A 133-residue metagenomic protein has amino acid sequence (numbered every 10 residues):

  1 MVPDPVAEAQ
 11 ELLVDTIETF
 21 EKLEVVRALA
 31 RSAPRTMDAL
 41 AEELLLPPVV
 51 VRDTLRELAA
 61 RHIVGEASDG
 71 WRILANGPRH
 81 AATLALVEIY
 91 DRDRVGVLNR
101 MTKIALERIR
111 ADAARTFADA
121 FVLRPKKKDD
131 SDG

Functional and structural regions predicted by a protein language model:
M1-E24: Short alpha-helical segments that sit at the start of domains
L12-T19, E66-I89: Short, cationic-aromatic polyanion-contact patches
E18-F20, S32-T36: Short capping segments at the starts of secondary-structure elements
V25, P34-E43: Short acidic, hydrophobic short linear motifs in intrinsically disordered regions
R27-S32, R100: Short amphipathic alpha-helical elements of helix-turn-helix/winged-helix folds
P34, H62-I63: Short hinge/loop at the helix->beta-strand junction immediately C-terminal to the helix-turn-helix recognition helix
L44-A60: Short amphipathic alpha-helical interaction segments
V95-G133: Exposed, interaction-prone assembly regions rather than primary DNA-binding/catalytic cores
